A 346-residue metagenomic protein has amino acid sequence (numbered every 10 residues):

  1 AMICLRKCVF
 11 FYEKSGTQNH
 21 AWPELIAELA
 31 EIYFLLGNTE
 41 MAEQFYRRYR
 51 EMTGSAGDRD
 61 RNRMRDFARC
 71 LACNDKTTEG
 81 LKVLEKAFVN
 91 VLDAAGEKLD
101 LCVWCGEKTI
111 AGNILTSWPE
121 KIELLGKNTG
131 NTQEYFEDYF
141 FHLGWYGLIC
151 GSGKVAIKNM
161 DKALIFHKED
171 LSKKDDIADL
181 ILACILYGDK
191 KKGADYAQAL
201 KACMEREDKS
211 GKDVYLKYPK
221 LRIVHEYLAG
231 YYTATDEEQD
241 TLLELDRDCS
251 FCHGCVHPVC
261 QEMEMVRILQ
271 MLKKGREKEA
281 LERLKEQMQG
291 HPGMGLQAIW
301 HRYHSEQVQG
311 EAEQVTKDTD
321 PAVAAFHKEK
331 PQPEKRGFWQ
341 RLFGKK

Functional and structural regions predicted by a protein language model:
A1-C8, E40-E51, T77-V89, A111-N128 (+5 more regions): Alpha-helical repeat scaffolds
C4, I26-Y33, F45, M64-L71 (+4 more regions): TPR/Sel1-like alpha-solenoid repeat signature
F10-H20, E51-D58, G96, C102 (+4 more regions): Flexible helix-coil transition and linker loops at the boundaries of alpha-helical arrays
A21, E28, D66, E97-D100 (+7 more regions): "A position-specific structural signal for the A-helix of alpha-solenoid helical repeats
W22, D60, V91, T129-T132 (+5 more regions): Residues that mark the junctions of alpha-helical repeat units in TPR/alpha-solenoid scaffolds
P333-K346: Polybasic, Ser/Thr-rich amphipathic helices
